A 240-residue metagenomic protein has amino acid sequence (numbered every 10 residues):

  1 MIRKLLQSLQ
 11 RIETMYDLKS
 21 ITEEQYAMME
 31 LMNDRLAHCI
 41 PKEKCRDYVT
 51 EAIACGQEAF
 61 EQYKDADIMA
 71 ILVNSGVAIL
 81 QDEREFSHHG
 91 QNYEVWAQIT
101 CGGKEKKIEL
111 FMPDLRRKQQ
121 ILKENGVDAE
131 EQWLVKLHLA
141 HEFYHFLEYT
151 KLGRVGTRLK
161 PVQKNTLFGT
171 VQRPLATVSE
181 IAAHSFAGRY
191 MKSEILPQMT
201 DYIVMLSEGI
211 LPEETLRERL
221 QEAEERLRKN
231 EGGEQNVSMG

Functional and structural regions predicted by a protein language model:
M1-E109, R117-E124: A metal-dependent hydrolase signature that marks the N-terminal structural subdomain at the beginning of catalytic folds
A37, P41-C45, D128-E130, K151-G153 (+1 more regions): General structural signal for secondary-structure boundaries
I79, L110, L139-Y144, T200: Generic structural hydrophobic/aromatic packing signal, biased to beta-strands
E105-Q119, E130, L152-T157, P161 (+2 more regions): Conserved binding/catalytic microenvironments
R116-H138: Short pre-active-site segment immediately N-terminal to the catalytic Zn-binding motif
L134-R154: Active-site recognition of the HExxH zinc-binding catalytic motif
L159-G240: Metalloprotease/metallohydrolase-associated module, dominated by Zn2+-dependent proteases
